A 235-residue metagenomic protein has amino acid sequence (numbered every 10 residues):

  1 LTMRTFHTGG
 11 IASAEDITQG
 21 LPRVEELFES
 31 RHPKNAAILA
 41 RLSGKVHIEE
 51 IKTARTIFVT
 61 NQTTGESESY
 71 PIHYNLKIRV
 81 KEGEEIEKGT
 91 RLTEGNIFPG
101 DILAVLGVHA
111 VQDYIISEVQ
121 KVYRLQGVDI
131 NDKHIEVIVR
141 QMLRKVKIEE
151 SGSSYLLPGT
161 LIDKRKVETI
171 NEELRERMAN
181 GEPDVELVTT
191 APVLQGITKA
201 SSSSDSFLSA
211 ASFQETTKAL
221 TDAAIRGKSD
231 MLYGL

Functional and structural regions predicted by a protein language model:
L1-L235: Intrinsically disordered, low-complexity regulatory segments
